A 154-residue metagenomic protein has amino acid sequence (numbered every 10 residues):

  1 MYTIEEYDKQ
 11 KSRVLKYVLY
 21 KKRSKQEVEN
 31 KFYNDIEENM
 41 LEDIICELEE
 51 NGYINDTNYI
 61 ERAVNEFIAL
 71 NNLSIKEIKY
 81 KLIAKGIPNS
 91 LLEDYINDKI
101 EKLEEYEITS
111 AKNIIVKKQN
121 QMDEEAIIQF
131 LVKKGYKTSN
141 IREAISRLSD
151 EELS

Functional and structural regions predicted by a protein language model:
M1-S154: An alpha-helical, amphipathic repeat domain used for nucleic-acid recognition, typified by the mTERF helical solenoid
